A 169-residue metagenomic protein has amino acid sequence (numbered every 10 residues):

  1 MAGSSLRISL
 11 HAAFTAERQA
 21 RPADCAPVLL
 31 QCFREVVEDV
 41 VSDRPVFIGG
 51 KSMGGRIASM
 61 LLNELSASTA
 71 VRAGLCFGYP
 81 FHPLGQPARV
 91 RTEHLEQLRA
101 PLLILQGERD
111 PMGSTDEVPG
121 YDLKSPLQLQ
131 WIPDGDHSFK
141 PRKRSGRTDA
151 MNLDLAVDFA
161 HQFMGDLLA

Functional and structural regions predicted by a protein language model:
M1-F47, F139-G146: Serine-hydrolase catalytic machinery in alpha/beta-hydrolase-like enzymes
P45-G50, F77: Short beta-strand immediately N-terminal to the catalytic nucleophile in serine-hydrolase-like folds
G50-A58: Gly/Ala-rich beta-loop-alpha elbow adjacent to hydrolase catalytic centers
I57-L61, G85: Hydrolases whose catalytic domains are alpha/beta-hydrolase-1, hotdog thioesterase, or metallo-beta-lactamase-like
S68-F81, G85: A conserved short beta-strand
Q97-L98, I104-Q106, D110: Short beta-strand/loop motif that positions the catalytic acidic residue of the alpha/beta-hydrolase fold
P111-E117: Conserved alpha/beta-hydrolase "acid-adjacent" motif
K143-A169: Catalytic active-site module of serine/aspartate enzymes centered on a nucleophile-bearing elbow/loop
